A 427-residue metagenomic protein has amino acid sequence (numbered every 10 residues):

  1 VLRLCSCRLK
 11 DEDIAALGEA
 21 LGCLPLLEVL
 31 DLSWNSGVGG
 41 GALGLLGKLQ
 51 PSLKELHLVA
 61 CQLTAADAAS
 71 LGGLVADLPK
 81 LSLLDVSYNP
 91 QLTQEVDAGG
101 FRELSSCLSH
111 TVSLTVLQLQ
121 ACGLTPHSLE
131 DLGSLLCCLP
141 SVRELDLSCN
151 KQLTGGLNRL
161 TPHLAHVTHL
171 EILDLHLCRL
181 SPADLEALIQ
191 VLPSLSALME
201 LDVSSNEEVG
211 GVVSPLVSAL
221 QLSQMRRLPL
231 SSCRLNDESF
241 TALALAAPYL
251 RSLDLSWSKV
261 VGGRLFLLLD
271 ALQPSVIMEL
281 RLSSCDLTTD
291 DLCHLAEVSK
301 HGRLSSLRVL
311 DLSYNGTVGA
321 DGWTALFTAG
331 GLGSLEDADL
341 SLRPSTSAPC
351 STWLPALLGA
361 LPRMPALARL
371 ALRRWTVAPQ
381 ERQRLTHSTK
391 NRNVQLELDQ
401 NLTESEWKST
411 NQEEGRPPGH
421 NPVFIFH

Functional and structural regions predicted by a protein language model:
V1, A16-P25, A42-P51, S70-P79 (+11 more regions): Leucine-rich repeat
V1-S6, A15-A16, G22-W34, G39-L45 (+10 more regions): N-terminal adaptor-interaction module of cullin-RING ubiquitin ligase components
L2-L4, L27-L32, K54-L58, L81-V86 (+10 more regions): Conserved hydrophobic beta-strand positions in leucine-rich repeat
R8-A15, S36-G41, Q62-A69, P90-R102 (+11 more regions): Short, solvent-exposed loop/turn at the beta-strand->alpha-helix junction within individual leucine-rich repeat
L84, D97, L307, A338 (+2 more regions): Flexible, disordered linker segments and immediate boundary regions flanking tandem C2H2 zinc-finger modules
L124-C149, S194-M199, L250-R251, P379-E404: A short, hydrophobic/aromatic-rich structural module that often spans a beta strand with its adjoining loop
S205-E207, V212-L220, Q224-S347, L354: Eukaryotic tandem repeat interaction scaffolds
T346, L354, M364-R369, P379-H427: Cytosolic terminal low-complexity segments enriched in Ser/Thr and acidic residues
